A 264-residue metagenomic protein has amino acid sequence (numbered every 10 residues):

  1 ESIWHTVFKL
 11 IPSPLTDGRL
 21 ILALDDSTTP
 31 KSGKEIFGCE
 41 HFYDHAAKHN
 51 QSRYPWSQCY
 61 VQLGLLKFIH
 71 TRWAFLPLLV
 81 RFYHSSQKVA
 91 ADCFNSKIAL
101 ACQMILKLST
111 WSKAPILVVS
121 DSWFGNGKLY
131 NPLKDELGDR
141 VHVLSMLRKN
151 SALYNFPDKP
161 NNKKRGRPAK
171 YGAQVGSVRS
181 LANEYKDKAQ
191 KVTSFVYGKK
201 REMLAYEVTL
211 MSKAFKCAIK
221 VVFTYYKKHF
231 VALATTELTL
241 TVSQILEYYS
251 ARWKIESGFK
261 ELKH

Functional and structural regions predicted by a protein language model:
S2-V80, W111: Structured nucleic-acid-interacting core domains from mobile-element enzymes and related host factors, especially RNase
I3, G18, K31, E35-I36 (+1 more regions): Single, function-defining residue in the core of a domain
